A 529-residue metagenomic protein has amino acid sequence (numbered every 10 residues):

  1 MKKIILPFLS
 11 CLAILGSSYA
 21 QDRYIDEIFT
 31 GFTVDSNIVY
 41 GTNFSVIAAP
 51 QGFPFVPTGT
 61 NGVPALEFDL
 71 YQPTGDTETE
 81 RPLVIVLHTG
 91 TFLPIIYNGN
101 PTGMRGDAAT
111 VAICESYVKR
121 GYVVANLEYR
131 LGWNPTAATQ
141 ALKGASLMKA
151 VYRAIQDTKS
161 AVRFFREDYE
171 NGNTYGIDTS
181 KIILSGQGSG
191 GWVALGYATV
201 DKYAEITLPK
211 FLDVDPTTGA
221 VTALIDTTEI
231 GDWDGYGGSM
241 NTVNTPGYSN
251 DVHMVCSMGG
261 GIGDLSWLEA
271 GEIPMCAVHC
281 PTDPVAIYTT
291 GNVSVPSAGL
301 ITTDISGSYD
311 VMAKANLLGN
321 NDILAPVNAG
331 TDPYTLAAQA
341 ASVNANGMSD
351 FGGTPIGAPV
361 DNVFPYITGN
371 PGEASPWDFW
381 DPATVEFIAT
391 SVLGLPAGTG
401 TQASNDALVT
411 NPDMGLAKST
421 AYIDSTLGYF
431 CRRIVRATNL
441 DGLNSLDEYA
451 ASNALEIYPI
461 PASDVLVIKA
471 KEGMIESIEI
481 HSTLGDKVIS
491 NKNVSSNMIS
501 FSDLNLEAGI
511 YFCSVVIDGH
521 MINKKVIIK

Functional and structural regions predicted by a protein language model:
Q21-T79: N-terminal cap/lid segment of alpha/beta-hydrolase-fold proteins
E80-G90: Short beta-strand element of the alpha/beta-hydrolase
T91-A109, Y122-Y152, S404-N405: Cap/lid segment of the alpha/beta-hydrolase catalytic domain
G103-A109, I273-T368, S375-D381: Active-site-adjacent alpha-helix of alpha/beta-hydrolase-fold enzymes
A141-Q156, S160-G188, Y203-L208: Gly/Ser-rich "nucleophile elbow"/oxyanion-hole loop immediately N-terminal to the catalytic nucleophile in hydrolases
G186-G196: Glycine-rich nucleophile elbow surrounding the catalytic serine of serine-hydrolase chemistry
D350-D441: Extracellular low-complexity, Gly/Ser/Thr-rich intrinsically disordered linkers and protease-sensitive activation/hinge
E448-K529: C-terminal outer-membrane/trafficking sorting elements
